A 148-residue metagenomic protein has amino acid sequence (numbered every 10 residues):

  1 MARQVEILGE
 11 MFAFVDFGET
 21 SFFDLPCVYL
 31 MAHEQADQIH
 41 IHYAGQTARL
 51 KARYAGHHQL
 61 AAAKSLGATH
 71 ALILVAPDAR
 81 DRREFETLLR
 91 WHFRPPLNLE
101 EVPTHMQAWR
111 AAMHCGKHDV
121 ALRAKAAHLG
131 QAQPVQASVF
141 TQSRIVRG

Functional and structural regions predicted by a protein language model:
M1-H42, Q46-G148: Boundary/linker segments flanking structured domains
